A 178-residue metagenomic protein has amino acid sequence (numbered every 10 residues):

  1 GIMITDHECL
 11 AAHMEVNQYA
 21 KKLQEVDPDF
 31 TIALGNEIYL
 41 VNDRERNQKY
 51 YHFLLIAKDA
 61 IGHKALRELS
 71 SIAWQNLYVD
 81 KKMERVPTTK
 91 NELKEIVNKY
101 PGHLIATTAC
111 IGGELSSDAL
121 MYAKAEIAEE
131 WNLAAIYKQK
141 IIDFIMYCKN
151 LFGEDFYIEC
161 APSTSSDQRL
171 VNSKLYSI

Functional and structural regions predicted by a protein language model:
G1-I178: Phosphodiester-processing cores and adjacent nucleic acid-binding clamps
